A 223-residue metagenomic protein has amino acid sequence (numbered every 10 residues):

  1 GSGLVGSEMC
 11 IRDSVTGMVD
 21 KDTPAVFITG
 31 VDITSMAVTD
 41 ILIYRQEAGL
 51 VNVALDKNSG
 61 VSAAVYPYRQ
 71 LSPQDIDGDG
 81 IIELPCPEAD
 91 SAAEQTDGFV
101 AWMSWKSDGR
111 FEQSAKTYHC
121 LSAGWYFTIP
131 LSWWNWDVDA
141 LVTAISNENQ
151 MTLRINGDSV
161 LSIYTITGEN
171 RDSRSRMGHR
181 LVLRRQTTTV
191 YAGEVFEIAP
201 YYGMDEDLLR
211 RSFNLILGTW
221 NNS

Functional and structural regions predicted by a protein language model:
G1-G6, C10-D13: Single conserved hydrophobic/aromatic residue that forms the stacking wall/gate of nucleotide- or nucleobase-binding
S2, T34-A48, S91-S107: Structural motif
S7-E8, N52-S59, Q113-Y118: Beta-propeller fold detector
R12-D20, Y68-G78: Beta-propeller blade termini
D20-G30, L42, I76-E88: Acidic/hydrophobic-patterned starts of short beta strands in beta-sheet-rich repeat architectures
V53-Q74: Conserved blade-ending motifs and adjacent loop-strand segments that build the rim/top face of beta-propeller domains
P130-L183: Secretory pathway targeting signatures of secreted, lumenal, and periplasmic proteins
W133, G193-S223: Surface-exposed amphipathic alpha-helical segments
